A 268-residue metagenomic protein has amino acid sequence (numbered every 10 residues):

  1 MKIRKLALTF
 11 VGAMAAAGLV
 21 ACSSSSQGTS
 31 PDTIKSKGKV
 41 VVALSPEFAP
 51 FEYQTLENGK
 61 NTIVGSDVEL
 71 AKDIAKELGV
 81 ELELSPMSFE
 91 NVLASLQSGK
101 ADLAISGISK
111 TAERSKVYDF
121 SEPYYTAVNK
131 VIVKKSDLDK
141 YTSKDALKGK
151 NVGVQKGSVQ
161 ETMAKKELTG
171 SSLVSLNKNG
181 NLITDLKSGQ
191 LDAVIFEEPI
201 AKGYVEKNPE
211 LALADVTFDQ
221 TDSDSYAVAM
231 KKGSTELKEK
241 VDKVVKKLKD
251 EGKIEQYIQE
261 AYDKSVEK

Functional and structural regions predicted by a protein language model:
G18-A21: C-terminal motif of bacterial Sec signal peptides marking the signal peptidase cleavage site
S23, V68-E77, K156-S158, S225-S265: Extended ligand-binding regions for polar small-molecule ligands
G28-G107: Extracytoplasmic small-molecule ligand-binding "clamshell" domains of the periplasmic binding protein/Venus flytrap
D32-T33, K135-N151: Flexible hinge/capping segments at coil-to-helix
G38-L44, V64, K144-G157, S172: Short loop->beta-strand "edge-of-pocket" segments that line small-molecule binding or catalytic clefts across diverse
K72-E77, S85-P86, E90-L103, V117-D119 (+4 more regions): Short helices/loops that flank or line small-molecule/ion binding pockets
I108-K116, M163-K166, K187-S188, D192-S223: A ligand-binding cleft/hinge motif common to bilobed small-molecule-binding domains
T126-V133, E198, K202-V245, Y262-K268: Periplasmic-binding protein-like
